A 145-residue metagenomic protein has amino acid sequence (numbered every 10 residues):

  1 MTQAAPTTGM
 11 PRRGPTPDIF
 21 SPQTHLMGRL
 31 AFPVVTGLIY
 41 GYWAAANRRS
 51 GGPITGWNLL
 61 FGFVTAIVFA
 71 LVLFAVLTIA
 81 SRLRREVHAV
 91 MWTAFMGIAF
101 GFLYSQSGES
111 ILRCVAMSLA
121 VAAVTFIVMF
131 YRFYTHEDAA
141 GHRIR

Functional and structural regions predicted by a protein language model:
M1-R13, V34-I39, N58-L71: Hydrophobic alpha-helical transmembrane segments
D18-N58: Membrane-helix boundary elements
G41-A46, A75, I98-Q106, I127: Alpha-helical transmembrane segments of multipass membrane proteins
A44, T65-S81: Canonical alpha-helical transmembrane segments
G56-V68, V87-M91, A116-L119: Structural signature of hydrophobic alpha-helical transmembrane segments
A75-G97: Loop-to-transmembrane helix junctions at the membrane interface
I98-M117, Y134: Membrane-helix boundary connector in multi-pass membrane proteins
A123-R145: Membrane-water interface at the C-terminal end of transmembrane alpha helices
